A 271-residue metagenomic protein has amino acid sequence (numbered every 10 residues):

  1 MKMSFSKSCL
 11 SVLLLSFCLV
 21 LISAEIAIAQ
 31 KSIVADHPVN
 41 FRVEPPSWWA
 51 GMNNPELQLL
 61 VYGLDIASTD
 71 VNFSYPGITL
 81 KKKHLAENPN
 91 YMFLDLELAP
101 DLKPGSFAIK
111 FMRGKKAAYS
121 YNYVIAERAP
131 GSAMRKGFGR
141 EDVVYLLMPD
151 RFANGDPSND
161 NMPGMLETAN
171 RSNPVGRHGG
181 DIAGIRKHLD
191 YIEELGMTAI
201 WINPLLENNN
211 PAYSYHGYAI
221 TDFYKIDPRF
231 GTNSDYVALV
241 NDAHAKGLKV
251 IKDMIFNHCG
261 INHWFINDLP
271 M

Functional and structural regions predicted by a protein language model:
K2-L14: Bacterial N-terminal signal peptides that target proteins for export
S11-A24: Bacterial N-terminal signal peptides
E25-A29: Sec/Tat signal peptide C-region and signal peptidase I cleavage site
Q30, M52-K115: Immunoglobulin-like IPT/TIG beta-sandwich domains and homologous Ig-like subdomains
Q30-S68, Y121-P130, M134-R135: Beta-strand/beta-sandwich contexts
K115-R229, N233-L248, H258-C259, W264-N267: N-terminal structural segment of carbohydrate-active enzymes
I255: Conserved strand-turn element in the central/C-terminal portion of the radical SAM core barrel that lines
